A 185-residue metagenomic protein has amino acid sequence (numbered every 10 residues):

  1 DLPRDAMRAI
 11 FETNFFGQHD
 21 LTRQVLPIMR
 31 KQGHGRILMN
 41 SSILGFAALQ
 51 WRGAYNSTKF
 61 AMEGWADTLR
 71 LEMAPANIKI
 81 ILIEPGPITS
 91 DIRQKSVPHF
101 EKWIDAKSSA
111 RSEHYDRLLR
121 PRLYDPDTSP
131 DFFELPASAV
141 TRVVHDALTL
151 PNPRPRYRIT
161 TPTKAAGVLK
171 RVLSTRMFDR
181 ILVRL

Functional and structural regions predicted by a protein language model:
P3-R8: Substrate-binding pocket helix/loop in short-chain dehydrogenase/reductase
T22, T58-A61: Active-site helix of classical SDR
T22-R23, D67: A short, exposed helix-loop element centered on a Lys and neighboring polar residues
S42: Residue(s) in the substrate-gating loop at a strand-loop-helix junction that position the organic substrate next
A47, T68-K79: Active-site-adjacent segment of SDR/Rossmann-fold oxidoreductases
A47-G53: Active-site loop immediately N-terminal to the catalytic Tyr-X3-Lys motif of short-chain dehydrogenase/reductase
P75-T128: C-terminal beta-strand-loop-alpha-helix "lid" module of Rossmann-like NAD(P)-dependent dehydrogenases
